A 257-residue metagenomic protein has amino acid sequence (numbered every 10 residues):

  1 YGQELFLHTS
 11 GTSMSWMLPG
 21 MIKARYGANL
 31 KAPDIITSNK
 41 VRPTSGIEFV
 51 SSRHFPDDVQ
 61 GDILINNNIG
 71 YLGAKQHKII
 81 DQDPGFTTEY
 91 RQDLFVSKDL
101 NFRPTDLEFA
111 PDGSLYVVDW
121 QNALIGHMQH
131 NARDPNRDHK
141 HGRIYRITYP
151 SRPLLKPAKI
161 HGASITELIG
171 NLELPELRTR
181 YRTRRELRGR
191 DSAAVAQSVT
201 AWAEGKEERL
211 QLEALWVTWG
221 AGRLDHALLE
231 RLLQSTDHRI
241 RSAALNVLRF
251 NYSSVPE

Functional and structural regions predicted by a protein language model:
Y1-L154, A158-I169, L177, R184 (+3 more regions): Beta-propeller blade termini and top-face loops
L174: Cofactor-/ligand-binding subdomain signature composed of acidic, glycine-rich, tryptophan-containing flexible loops
